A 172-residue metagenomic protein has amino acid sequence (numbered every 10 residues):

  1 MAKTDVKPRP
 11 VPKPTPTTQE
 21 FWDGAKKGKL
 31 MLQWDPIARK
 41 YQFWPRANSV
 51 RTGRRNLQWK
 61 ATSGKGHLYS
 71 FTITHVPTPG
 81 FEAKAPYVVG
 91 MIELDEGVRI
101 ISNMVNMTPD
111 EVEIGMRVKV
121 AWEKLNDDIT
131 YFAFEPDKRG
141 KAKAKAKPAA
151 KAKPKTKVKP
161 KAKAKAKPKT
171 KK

Functional and structural regions predicted by a protein language model:
M1-L30, E135-A142: A broadly conserved sequence feature marking short terminus-proximal activation segments in nucleic acid-centric
K3, G97, I101-A142: Well-ordered alpha/beta subsegment
Q33, A47, E113: Cys/His-enriched microdomains
P36-R39, S49-G53: Short Cys/His-rich metal-coordination motifs, predominantly Zn2+-binding knuckles/fingers
Y41-Q42, R55-L57: Cys/His-rich microdomains that often coordinate metals
Q58-K65, V112-M116: Short coil-to-beta-strand transition motifs
Y69-P109: Glycine-rich active-site loops that engage anionic ligands at enzyme catalytic sites
G140-K172: Polybasic, lysine-enriched low-complexity intrinsically disordered terminal tails
